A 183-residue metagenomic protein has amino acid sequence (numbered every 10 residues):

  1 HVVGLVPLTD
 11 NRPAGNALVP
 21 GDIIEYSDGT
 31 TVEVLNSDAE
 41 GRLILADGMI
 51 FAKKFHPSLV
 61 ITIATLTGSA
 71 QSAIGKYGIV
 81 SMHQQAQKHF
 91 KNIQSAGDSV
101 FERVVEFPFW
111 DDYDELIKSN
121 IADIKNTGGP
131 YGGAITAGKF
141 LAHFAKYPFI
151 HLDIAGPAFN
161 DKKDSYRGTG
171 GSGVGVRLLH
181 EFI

Functional and structural regions predicted by a protein language model:
H1-I183: A generic structural signal for tightly packed, nonpolar segments enriched in small/aliphatic residues
